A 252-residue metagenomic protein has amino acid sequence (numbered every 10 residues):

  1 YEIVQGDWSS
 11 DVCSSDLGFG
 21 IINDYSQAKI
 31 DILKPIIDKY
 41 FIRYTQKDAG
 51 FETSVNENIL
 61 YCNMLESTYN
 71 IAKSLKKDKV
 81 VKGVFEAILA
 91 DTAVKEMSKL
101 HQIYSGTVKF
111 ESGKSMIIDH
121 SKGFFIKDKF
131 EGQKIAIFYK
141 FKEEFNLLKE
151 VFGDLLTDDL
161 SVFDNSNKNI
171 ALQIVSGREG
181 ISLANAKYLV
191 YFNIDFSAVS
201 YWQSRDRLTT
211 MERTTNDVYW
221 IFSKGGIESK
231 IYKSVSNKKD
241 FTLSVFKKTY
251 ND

Functional and structural regions predicted by a protein language model:
Y1-D16: Single conserved hydrophobic/aromatic residue that forms the stacking wall/gate of nucleotide- or nucleobase-binding
S10, P35-K39: Post-DEXD/H (motif II) to motif III coupling segment of the RecA-like Helicase ATP-binding lobe
F19-A28, N58-M64: A short helix-loop-helix "switch/interaction" segment in the helical subdomain of ASCE P-loop NTPases
F51-A184, Y188, F246-D252: Conserved Helicase C-terminal RecA-like lobe
L65-T68, E143-E144, G177-R178, D195-S197 (+2 more regions): Conserved nucleotide-binding/hydrolysis micro-motifs of P-loop NTPases
S161-A171, A198-D206, S229-K230: Short, charged, surface-exposed secondary-structure boundary motifs
V175, G180-T214: Conserved RecA-like helicase motor core of SF1/SF2 enzymes
V199-W202, T209-D252: A conserved SF2-helicase RecA2
